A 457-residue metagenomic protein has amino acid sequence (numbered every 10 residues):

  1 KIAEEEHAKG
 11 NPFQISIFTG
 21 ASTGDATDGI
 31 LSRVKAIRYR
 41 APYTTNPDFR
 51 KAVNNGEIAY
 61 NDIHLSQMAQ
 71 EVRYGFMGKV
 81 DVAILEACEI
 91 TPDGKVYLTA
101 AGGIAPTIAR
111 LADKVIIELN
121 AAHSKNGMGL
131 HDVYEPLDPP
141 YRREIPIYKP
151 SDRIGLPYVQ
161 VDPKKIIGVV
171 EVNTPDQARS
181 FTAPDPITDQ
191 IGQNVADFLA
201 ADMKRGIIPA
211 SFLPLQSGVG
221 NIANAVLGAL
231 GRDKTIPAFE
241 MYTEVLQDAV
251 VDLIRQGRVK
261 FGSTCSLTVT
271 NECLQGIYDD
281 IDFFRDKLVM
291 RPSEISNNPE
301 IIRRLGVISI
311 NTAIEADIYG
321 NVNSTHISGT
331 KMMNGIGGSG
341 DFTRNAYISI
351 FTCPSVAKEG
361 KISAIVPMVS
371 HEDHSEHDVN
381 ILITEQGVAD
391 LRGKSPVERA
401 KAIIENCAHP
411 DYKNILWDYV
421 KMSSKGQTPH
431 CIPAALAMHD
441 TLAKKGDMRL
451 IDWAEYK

Functional and structural regions predicted by a protein language model:
K1-K457: Conserved alpha/beta enzyme-core scaffold
